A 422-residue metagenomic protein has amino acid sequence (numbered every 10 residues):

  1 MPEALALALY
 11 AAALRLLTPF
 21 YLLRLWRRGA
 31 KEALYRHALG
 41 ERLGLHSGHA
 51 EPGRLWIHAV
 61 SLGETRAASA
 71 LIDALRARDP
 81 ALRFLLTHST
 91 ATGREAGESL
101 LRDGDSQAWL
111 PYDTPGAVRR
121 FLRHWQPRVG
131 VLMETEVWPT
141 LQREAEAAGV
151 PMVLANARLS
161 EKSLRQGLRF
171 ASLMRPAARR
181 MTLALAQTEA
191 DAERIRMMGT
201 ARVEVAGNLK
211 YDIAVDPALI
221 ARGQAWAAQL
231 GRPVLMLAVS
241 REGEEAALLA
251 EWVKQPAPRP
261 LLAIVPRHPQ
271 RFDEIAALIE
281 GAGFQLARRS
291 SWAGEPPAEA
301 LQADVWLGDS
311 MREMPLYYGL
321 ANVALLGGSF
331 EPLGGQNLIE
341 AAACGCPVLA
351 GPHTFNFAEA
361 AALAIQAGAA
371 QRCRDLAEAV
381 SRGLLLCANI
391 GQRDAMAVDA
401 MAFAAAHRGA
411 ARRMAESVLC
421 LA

Functional and structural regions predicted by a protein language model:
M1-A422: Nucleotide-activated sugar donor-binding and catalytic core shared by glycosyltransferases and related lipid-linked
